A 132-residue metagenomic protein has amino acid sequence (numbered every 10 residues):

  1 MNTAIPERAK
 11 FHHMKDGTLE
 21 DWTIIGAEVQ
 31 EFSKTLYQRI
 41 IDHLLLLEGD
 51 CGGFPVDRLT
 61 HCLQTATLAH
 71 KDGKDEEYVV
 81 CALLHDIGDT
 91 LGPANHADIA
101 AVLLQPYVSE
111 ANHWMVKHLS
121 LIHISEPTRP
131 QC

Functional and structural regions predicted by a protein language model:
M1-G92: Acidic/His-rich, divalent-metal-binding segments that scaffold phosphate/diphosphate chemistry
T65-A69, A97-A111: An active-site-proximal "capping" alpha-helix that borders the catalytic cofactor pocket
K71-D72, D89, P93, P106-E110 (+1 more regions): Amphipathic alpha-helical interaction surfaces
K74-V80, Y107-L119: Acidic/histidine metal-binding catalytic segments
A94-I99, Q131: Short, basic-rich loop-to-helix N-cap that marks the start of a DNA-contacting helix
I122-C132: Single conserved hydrophobic/aromatic residue that forms the stacking wall/gate of nucleotide- or nucleobase-binding
